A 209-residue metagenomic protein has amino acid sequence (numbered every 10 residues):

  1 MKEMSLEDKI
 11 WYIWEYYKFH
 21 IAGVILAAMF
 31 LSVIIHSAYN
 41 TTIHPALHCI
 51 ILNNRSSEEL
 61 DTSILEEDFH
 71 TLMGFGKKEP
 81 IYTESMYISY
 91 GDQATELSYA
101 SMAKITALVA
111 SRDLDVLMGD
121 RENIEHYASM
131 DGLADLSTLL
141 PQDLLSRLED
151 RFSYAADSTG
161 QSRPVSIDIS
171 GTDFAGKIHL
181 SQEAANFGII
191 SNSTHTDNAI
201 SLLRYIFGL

Functional and structural regions predicted by a protein language model:
M1-E7: Short, membrane-interfacial amphipathic segments enriched in basic
Y16-A38: Hydrophobic membrane-insertion alpha-helices, especially the h-region of bacterial N-terminal signal peptides
P45-R55, I81-E84: Short, well-ordered beta-strand elements
N54-S57, E122-H126, T194: Solvent-exposed loop/turn segments at secondary-structure junctions within structured extracellular/periplasmic domains
S63-G119: Extracytoplasmic/periplasmic/luminal assembly and interaction segments in envelope/secretory/respiratory proteins
Y99-T159: Extracytoplasmic "Venus flytrap"/periplasmic binding protein-like
Q182-H195: A bilobed periplasmic-binding-protein/Venus flytrap-type ligand-binding module shared by bacterial periplasmic
H195-Y205: Short amphipathic alpha-helical coupling segments at ligand-binding clamshell hinges and other catalytic/signaling
